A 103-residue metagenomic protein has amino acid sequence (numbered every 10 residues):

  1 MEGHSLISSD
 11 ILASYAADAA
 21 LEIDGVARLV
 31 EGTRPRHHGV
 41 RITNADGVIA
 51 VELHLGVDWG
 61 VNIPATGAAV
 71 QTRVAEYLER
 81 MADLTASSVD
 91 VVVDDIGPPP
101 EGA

Functional and structural regions predicted by a protein language model:
M1-D18: N-terminal presequence-like segments and adjacent domain-start helices
A16, A20-L21, L78: Hydrophobic C-terminal alpha-helix "anchor/cap" residues
D18, P64, P99-A103: Short, well-ordered secondary-structure micro-motifs
I23, A27-G56, S88, V93-I96: Short edge beta-strands and adjacent turn/loop segments
W59: Active-site acidic-Proline motif in GNAT/NAT acetyltransferases
I63-A82: Short, non-transmembrane amphipathic alpha-helical segments
E79, D83-A86, D94-A103: Short, charged, intrinsically disordered terminal tails
